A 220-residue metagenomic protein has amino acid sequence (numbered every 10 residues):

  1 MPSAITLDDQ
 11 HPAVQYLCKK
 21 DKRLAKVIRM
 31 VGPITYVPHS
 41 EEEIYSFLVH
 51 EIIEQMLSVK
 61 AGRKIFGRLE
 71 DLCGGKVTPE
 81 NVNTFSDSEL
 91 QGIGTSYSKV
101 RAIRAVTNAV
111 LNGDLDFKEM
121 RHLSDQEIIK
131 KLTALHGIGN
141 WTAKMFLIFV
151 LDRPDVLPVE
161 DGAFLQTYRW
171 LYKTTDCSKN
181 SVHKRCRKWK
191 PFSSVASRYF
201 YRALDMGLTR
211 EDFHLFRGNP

Functional and structural regions predicted by a protein language model:
M1-T35, Q126-E127, N140-P220: C-terminal accessory module of base-excision DNA glycosylases/AP lyases that mediates lesion recognition and DNA
A4, R23-V27, L57-S58, G62-H136 (+1 more regions): Alpha-helical ds-nucleic-acid-binding substructure associated with the helix-hairpin-helix region of base-excision DNA
G32-I44: Helix-loop segments that flank and shape redox-cofactor active sites
E42, R121, L157: Residue-level marker of regulatory loop/turn positions in helix-turn-helix DNA-binding domains and in histidine
Y45, V49, S58-G62, K99 (+2 more regions): Hydrophobic (often cysteine-bearing) scaffold residues that line and stabilize catalytic clefts of nucleotide/cofactor
V49, I103-V106, Y168: Buried hydrophobic packing segments
